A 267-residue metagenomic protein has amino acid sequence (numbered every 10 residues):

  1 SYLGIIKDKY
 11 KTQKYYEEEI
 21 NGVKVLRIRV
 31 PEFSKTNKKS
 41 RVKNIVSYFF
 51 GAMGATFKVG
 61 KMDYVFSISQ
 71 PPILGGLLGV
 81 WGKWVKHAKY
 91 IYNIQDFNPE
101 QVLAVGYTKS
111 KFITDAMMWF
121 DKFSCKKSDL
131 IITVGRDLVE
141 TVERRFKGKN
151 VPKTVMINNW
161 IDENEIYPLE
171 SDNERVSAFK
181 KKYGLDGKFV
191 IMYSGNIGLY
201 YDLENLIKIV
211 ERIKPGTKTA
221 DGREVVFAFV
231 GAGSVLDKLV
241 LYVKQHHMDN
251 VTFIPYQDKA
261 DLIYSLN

Functional and structural regions predicted by a protein language model:
S1-V42, D137, E143, P152-K153: N-terminal strand-loop element at the rim of the active site of nucleotide-sugar-dependent glycosyltransferases
Y10-Y16, Y167-G184: A short helix/loop element that forms part of the nucleotide-sugar donor recognition site in Leloir-type
F33-S40, V85-M118, E140, D162-L169: Acceptor-binding helix/loop patch of EC 2.4 sugar-transfer enzymes, predominantly nucleotide-sugar-dependent
R41-F57, M62-A88, Y92-Q95, P99-Q101: An aromatic- and histidine-rich active-site surface loop
M53, L74, W81-V85, F112-T133: Membrane-proximal helix-turn-helix segments that form the acceptor-binding/catalytic region of lipid-linked
D137, I157-W160: Carbohydrate-associated surface elements
G184-Y201, I207-E211, A228: Conserved donor-binding/catalytic core segment of Leloir-type glycosyltransferases
T217-E224, V230-G231, L236-I263: Nucleotide-activated donor-binding/catalytic signature segment of Leloir-type glycosyltransferases, i.e., the conserved
